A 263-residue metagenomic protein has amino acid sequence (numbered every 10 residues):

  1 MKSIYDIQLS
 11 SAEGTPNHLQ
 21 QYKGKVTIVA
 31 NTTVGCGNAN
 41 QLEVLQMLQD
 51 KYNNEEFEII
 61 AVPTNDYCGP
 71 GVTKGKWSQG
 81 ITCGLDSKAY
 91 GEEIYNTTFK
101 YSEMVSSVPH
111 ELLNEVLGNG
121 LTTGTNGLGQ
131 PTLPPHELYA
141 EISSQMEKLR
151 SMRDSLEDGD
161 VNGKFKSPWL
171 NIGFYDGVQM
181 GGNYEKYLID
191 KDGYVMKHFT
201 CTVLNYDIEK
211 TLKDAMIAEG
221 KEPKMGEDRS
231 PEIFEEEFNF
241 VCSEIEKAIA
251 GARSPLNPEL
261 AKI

Functional and structural regions predicted by a protein language model:
M1-D6, Q20-K23, M225-F238, C242-E244 (+2 more regions): N-proximal helix/coil linker or "cap" segments that precede and/or mark the start of modular domains
M1-Q20, N40-Q41, E137-A140, S144 (+1 more regions): N-terminal "domain-start" segment that seeds a small globular fold
H18-Q41, E58-P63: Short active-site neighborhood of thiol/selenol oxidoreductases, capturing the structured segment around
N38-E115, G127-L138: Structural microenvironment flanking redox-active thiols in thiol-disulfide oxidoreductases
K88-Y206: Thiol/selenol-based redox catalytic cores and closely related redox-interacting motifs
M152-K166, G181, E222-C242: Flexible coil segments in periplasmic/lumen-exposed cytochrome c-class electron-transfer proteins
K197-G220, E237-I249: Non-catalytic, surface beta->alpha helical segment in thiol-disulfide oxidoreductase systems
